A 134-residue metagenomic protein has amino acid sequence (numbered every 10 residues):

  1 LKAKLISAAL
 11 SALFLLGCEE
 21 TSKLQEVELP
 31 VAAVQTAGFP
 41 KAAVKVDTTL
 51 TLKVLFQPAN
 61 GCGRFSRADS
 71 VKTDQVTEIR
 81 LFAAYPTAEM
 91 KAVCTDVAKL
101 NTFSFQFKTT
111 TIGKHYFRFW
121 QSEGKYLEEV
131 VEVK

Functional and structural regions predicted by a protein language model:
L1-I6: Bacterial N-terminal signal peptides that target proteins for export
F14-G17: C-terminal motif of bacterial Sec signal peptides marking the signal peptidase cleavage site
E19-T21: Bacterial signal peptide processing site
K23-V44: Short, compositionally biased P/S/T/A/G/V-rich stretches that sit at domain boundaries
A37-D74, K125-E128: Post-signal-peptide N-terminal segment of Sec-exported extracytoplasmic proteins
R80-T109: An anionic, turn-rich surface loop/hairpin at beta-sheet edges that serves as a generic interaction/coordination patch
Q106-T110, Y116-V130: Short, exposed beta-strand-loop hairpins at the edges of beta-sheets in extracellular/periplasmic proteins
E132-K134: Short beta-strand edge segments in extracellular beta-sheet folds
